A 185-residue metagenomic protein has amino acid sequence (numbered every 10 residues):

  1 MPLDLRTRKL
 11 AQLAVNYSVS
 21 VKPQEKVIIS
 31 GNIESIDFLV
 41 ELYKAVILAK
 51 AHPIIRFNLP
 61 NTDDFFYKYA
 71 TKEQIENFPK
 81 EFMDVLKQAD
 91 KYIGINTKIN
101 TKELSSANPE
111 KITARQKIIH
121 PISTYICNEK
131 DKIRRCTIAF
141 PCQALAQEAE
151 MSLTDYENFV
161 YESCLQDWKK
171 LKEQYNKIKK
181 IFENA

Functional and structural regions predicted by a protein language model:
M1-A185: Active-site bordering "gate/hinge" segments that shape substrate access to catalytic or cofactor-binding pockets
